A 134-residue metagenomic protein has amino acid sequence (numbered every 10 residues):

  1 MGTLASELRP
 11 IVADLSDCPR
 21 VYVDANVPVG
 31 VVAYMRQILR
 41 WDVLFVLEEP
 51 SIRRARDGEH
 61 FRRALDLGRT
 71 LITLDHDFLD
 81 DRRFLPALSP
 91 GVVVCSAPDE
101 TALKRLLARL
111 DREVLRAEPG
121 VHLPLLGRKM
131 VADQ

Functional and structural regions predicted by a protein language model:
G2-A5, P10-D14, D24-A25, V29-R40 (+2 more regions): Acidic, PIN/NYN-like endoribonuclease modules and their adjacent C-terminal/linker elements
S16-C18, G68: A general structural motif
R20-Y22: Conserved acidic segment of CheY-like receiver
D42-S51: A short beta-strand-loop structural module common to alpha/beta enzyme folds
L47, D75, C95-A97: Short beta->alpha connector loops at strand-helix junctions that form conserved, small/polar/Pro-enriched
P50, F78, D99: Residue-level detector of flexible, active-site-proximal loop/helix-junction positions within diverse enzyme catalytic
A55: Residues lining hydrophobic/aromatic ligand-binding pockets adjacent to catalytic sites
A64-L65, R69-R83: Acidic, metal-binding active-site segment of PIN/NYN-like and related structure-specific nucleases
